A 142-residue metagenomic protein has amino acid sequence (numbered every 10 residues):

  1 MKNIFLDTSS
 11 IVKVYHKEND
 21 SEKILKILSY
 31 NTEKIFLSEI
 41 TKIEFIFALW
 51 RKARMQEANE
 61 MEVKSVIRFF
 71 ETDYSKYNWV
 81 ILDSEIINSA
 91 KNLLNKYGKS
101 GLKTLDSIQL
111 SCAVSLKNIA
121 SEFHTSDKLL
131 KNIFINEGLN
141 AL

Functional and structural regions predicted by a protein language model:
M1-T41, K52-S65: Short, well-structured N-terminal submotif of metal-dependent ribonuclease cores
L6, L37, I81, T104-S107 (+1 more regions): Short beta-strand scaffold positions
T8, E85, K103-I119, L129-N132: Acidic, metal-associated active-site segment
S10, S29-Y30, F47, E62-L82 (+2 more regions): Anionic, Ser/Thr-rich low-complexity intrinsically disordered regions
T32-I35, K76-N78, K117-E122: Short active-site oxyanion
T32-I35, Y97-G101: A short glycine/serine-rich beta->alpha loop
T41, S75-Y97, D106-L110: Acidic catalytic patch
F47-A53, V114-S115: Short glycine/serine- and small hydrophobic-enriched flexible loop segments
